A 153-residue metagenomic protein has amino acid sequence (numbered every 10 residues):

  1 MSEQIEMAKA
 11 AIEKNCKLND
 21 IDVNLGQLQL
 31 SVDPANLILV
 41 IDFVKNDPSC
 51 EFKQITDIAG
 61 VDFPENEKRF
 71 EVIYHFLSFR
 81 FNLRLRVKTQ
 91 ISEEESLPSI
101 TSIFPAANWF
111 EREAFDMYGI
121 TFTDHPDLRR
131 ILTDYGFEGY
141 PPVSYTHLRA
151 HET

Functional and structural regions predicted by a protein language model:
M1-E51: Core subunits and conserved enzymes of cellular information-processing and envelope-translocation systems across
I5, L37-P105: Active-site-adjacent structural patch at catalytic or cofactor/ligand-binding sites
V23, D57-G60, T133: Hydrophobic/anchoring residues in structured secondary elements
A106-A107, L128: Structured ligand/cofactor/substrate-binding pocket environments in proteins
E111-I120: Well-ordered alpha/beta subsegment
G119-I131: Glycine-rich phosphate/pyrophosphate-binding loops and their adjacent beta-strand/loop elements at enzyme active sites
L128-P141: Beta-rich nucleic-acid/ligand-interaction surfaces
T146-T153: Conserved small/polar residues in nucleotide/adenosyl-binding loops
